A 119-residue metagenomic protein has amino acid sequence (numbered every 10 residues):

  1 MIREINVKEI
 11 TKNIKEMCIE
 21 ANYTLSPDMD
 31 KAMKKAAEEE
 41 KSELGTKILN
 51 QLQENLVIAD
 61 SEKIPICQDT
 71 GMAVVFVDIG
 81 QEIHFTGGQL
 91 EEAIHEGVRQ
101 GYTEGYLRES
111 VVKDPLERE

Functional and structural regions predicted by a protein language model:
M1-E119: Non-transmembrane, aqueous-exposed alpha-helical and coiled segments at domain scale
